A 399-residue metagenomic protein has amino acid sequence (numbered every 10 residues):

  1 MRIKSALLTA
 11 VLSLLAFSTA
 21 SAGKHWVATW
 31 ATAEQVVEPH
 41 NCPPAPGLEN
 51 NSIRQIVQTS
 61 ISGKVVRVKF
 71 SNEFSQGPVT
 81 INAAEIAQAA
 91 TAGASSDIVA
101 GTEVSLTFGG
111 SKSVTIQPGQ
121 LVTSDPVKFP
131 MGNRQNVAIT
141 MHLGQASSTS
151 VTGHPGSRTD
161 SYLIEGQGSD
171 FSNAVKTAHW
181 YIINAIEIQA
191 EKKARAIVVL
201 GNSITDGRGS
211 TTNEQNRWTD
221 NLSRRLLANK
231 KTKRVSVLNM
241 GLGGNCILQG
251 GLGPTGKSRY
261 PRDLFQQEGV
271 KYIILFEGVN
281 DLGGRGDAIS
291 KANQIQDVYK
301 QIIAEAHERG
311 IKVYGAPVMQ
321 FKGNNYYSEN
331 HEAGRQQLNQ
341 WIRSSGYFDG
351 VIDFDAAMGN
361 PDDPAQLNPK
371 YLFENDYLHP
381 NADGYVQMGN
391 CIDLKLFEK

Functional and structural regions predicted by a protein language model:
M1-L8: Bacterial N-terminal signal peptides that target proteins for export
R2, S21-L200, S210-T212, K231 (+1 more regions): N-terminal secretory targeting modules
T9-A16: Bacterial N-terminal signal peptides
W30, E49-Q55, P78, N82-A94 (+3 more regions): Conserved SGNH/GDSL esterase-like catalytic core that processes O-acyl groups on lipids and polysaccharides
G283, M319-K399: Catalytic His-Asp segment of secreted/periplasmic serine-dependent ester chemistry enzymes
Y299-H307: Surface-exposed amphipathic alpha-helices with a cationic face
